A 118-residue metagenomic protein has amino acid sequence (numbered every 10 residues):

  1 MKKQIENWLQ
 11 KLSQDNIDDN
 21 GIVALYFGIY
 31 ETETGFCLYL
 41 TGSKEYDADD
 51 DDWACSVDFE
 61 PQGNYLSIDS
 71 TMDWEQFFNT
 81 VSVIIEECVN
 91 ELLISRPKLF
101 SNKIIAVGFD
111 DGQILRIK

Functional and structural regions predicted by a protein language model:
K3-D18, Y46-D51, V57, G63-I68 (+1 more regions): Acidic, proline/glycine-rich low-complexity IDRs
Q14-D50: Amphipathic, interaction-prone secondary-structure segments
